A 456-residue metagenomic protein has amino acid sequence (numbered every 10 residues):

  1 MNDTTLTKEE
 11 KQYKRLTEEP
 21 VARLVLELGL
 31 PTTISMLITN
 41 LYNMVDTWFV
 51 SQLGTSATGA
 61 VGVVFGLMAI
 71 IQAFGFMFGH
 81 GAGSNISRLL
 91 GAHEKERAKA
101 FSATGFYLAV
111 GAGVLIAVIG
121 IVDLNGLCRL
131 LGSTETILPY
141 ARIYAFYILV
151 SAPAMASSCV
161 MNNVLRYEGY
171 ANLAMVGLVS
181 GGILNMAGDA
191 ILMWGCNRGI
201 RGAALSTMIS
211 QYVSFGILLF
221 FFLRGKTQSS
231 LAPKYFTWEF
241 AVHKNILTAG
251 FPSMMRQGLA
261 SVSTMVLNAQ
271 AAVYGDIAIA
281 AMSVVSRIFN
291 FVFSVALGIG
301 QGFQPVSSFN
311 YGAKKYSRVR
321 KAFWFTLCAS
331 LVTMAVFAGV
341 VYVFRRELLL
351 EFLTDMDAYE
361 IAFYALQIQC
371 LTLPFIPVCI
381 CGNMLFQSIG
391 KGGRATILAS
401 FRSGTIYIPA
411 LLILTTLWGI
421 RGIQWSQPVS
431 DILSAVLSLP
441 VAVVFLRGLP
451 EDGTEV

Functional and structural regions predicted by a protein language model:
M1-G29, I86-P153, G195-F251, S307-T372 (+1 more regions): Short alpha-helical transmembrane segments in multi-pass integral membrane proteins
L16-W48, Q52-L53, A69-G81, N85 (+6 more regions): N-terminal transmembrane alpha-helices
E27-D46, Y147, G181, S210-S214 (+4 more regions): Transmembrane helical elements of multi-pass membrane transporters/channels
T32, M36, W48, F65 (+17 more regions): Transmembrane alpha-helix boundary and packing residues in multipass membrane permease domains and related
L37, L41-G59, C128-E135, I191-R198 (+5 more regions): Helix-terminus/linker motif at the lipid-water interface of multi-pass membrane proteins
T58-V118, M155-A174, N268, A281-V343 (+1 more regions): Small-residue-rich hydrophobic transmembrane alpha-helices
I70-A73, N185-D189, F215-L219, F291-S294 (+3 more regions): Hydrophobic transmembrane alpha-helices of multi-pass small-molecule transporters
G79, Y147-R166, A174-G182, A203-G216 (+4 more regions): Short runs within selected transmembrane alpha-helices of multi-pass transporters and secretion channels
